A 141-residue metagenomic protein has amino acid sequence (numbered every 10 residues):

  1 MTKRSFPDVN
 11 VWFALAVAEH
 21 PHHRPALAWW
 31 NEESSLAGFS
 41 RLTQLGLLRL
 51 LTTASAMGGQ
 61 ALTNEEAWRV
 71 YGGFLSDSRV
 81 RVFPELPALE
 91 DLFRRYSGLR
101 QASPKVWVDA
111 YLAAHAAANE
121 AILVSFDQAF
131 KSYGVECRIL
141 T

Functional and structural regions predicted by a protein language model:
M1-F39, A54-R69: Short, well-structured N-terminal submotif of metal-dependent ribonuclease cores
L36, I122, E136: Residue-level detector of anion-binding/catalytic polar loops
T43-G46, E66, V108: Short, conserved alpha-helical segments within structured domains
L45, L89-E90, K131: Positions that flank functional sites
L50: Short, charge-patterned binding micro-sites
D77-V124: Active-site neighborhoods of divalent-metal-dependent phosphate/nucleic-acid chemistry enzymes
S125-F130: Short, polar loop motifs at secondary-structure junctions
G134-T141: Active-site regions of enzymes building and remodeling cell-envelope glycoconjugates
